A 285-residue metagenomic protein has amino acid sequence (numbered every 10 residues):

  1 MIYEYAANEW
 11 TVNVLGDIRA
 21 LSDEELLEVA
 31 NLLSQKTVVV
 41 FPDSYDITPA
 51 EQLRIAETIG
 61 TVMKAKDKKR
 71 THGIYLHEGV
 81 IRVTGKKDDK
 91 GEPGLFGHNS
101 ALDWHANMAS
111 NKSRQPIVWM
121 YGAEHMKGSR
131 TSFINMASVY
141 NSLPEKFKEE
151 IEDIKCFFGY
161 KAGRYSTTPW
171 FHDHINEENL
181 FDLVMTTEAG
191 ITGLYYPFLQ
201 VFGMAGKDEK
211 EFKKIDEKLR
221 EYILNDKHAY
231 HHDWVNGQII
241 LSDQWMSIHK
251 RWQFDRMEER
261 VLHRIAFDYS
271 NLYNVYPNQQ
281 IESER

Functional and structural regions predicted by a protein language model:
I2-N236, W245-R285: Non-heme Fe(II) oxygenase catalytic core, chiefly the N-lobe of the double-stranded beta-helix
